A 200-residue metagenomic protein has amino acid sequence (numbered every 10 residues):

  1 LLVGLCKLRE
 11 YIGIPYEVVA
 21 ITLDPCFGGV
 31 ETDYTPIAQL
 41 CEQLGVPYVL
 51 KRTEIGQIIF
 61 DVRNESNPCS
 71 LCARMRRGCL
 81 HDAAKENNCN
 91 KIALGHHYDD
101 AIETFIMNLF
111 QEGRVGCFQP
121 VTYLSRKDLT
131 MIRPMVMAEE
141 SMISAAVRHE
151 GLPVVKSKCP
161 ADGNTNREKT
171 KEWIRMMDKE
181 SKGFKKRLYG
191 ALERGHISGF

Functional and structural regions predicted by a protein language model:
L1-E103, Q111, S141-H149: ATP-dependent adenylation/nucleotidyltransferase module used to activate substrates
Y11-I12, M176-E180: Histidine kinase transmitter module recognition
E17-V19, L23, M75-R76, T122-K127 (+1 more regions): AMP-forming adenylation/ATP pyrophosphatase catalytic core
P25-F27, I55-Q57, T122-S125, A138 (+2 more regions): Residue-level detector of flexible, active-site-proximal loop/helix-junction positions within diverse enzyme catalytic
D100-W173, K179: Catalytic subdomain that performs nucleotidyl-dependent activation
T165, G183-F200: A short, charged, Gly/Pro-tolerant segment at domain boundaries
